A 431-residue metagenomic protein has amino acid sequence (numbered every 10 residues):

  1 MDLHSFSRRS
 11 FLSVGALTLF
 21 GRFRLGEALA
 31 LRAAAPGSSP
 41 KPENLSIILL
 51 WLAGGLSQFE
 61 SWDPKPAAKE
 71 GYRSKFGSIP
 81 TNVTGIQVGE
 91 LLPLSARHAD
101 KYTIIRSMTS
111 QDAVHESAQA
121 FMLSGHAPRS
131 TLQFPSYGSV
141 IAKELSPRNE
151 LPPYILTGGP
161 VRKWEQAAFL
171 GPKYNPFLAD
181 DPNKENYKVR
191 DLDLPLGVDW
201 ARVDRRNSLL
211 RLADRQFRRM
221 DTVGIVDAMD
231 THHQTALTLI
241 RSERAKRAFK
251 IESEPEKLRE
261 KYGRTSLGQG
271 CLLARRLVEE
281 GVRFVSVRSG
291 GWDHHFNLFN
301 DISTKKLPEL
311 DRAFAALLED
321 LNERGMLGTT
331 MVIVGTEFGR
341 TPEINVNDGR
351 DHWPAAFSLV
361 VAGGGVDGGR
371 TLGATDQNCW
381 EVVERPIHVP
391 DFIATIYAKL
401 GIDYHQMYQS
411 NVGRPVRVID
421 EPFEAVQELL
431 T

Functional and structural regions predicted by a protein language model:
M1-T431: Ligand-binding pockets and gating/stacking loops
